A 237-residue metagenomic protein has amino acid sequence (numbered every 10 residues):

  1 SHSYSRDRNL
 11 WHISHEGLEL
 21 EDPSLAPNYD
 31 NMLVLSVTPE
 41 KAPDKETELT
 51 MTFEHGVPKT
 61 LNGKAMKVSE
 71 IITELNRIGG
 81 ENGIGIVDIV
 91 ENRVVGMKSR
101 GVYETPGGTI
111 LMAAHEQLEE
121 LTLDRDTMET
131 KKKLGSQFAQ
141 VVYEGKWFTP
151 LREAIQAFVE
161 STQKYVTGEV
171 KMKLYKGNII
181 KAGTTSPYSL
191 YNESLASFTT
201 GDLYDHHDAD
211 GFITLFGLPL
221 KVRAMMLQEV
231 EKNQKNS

Functional and structural regions predicted by a protein language model:
S1-S237: Nucleotide-activated chemistry modules centered on ATP-dependent adenylation/adenylyltransferase
